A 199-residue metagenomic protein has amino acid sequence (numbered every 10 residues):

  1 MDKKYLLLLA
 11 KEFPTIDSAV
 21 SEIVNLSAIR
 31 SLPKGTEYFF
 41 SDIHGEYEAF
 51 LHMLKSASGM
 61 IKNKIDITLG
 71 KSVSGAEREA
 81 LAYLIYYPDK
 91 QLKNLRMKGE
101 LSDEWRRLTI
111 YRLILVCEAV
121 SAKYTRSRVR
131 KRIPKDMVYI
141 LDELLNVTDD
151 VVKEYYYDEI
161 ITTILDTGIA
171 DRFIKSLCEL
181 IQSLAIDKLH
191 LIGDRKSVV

Functional and structural regions predicted by a protein language model:
M1-V199: Feature recognizes metal-dependent phosphohydrolase scaffolds
